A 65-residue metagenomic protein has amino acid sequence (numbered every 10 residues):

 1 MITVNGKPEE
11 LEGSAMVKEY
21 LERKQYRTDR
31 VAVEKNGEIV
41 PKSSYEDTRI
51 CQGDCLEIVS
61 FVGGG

Functional and structural regions predicted by a protein language model:
M1-I2: Absolute protein N-terminus
N5-K7: A detector for short, charged/polar N-terminal pre-domain segments
E10-V40, S44-Y45, F61: Compact, glycine-rich, soluble single-domain proteins
G53-L56: Loop/turn positions that initiate beta-strands
G64-G65: Glycine-centered recognition micro-motifs in short, flexible terminal segments and loops
